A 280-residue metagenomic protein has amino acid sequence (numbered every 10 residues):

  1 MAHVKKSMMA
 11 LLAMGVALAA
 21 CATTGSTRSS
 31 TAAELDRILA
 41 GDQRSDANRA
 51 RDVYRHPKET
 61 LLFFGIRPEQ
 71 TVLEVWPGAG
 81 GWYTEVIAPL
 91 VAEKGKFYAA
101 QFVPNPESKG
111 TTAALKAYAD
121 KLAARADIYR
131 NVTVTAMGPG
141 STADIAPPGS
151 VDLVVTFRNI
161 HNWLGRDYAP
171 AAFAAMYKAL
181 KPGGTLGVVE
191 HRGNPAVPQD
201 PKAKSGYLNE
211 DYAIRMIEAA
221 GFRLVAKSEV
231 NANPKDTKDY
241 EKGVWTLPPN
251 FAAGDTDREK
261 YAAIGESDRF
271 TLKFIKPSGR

Functional and structural regions predicted by a protein language model:
L35-F63, R67-P68, V86: Class I SAM-dependent methyltransferase Rossmann-like catalytic core, especially the SAM/SAH-binding loop
P68-A79: Conserved class I S-adenosyl-L-methionine
A88-P89, A169-P182: A short glycine-rich, Lys/Arg-flanked "PGG" loop and its adjoining helix->strand segment in the class I
Y98-A100, G183-H191: Conserved beta-strand signature within the Rossmann-like core of class I S-adenosyl-L-methionine
Y129, D144-V154: A short acidic, Gly/Pro-enriched loop at the edge of an enzyme's catalytic core that lines a small-molecule cofactor
G140, N162-A175: A short, conserved alpha-helix within the catalytic core of class I
A220, E259-R280: C-terminal lobe and adjacent flexible extensions of AdoMet/dcAdoMet transferase-like proteins
